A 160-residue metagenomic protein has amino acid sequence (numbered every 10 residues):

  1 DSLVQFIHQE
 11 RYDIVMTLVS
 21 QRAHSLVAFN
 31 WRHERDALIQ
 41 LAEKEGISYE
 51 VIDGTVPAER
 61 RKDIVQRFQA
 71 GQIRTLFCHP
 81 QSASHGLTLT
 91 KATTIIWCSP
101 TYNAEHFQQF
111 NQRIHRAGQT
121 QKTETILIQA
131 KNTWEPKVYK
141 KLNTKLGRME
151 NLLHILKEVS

Functional and structural regions predicted by a protein language model:
D1-L76, Q81-L87, L153-S160: Conserved Helicase C-terminal RecA-like lobe
N30, G54, P100, I128-A130: Cofactor-binding loop segments of dinucleotide-utilizing enzymes, especially the Rossmann-like FAD- and NAD(P)+-binding
L38-Q40, L87-K91, Q108-Q109, Y139-K140: Short amphipathic alpha-helical segments
A70-I73, K91-A92, T120: Active-site acidic short loop of glycosyltransferases
L76, I95-I96, I114: Short, well-ordered beta-strand core segments
S82, T101-Y102: Flexible, active-site-proximal loop/turn residues at the rims of small-molecule/cofactor binding pockets and catalytic
L87-P100, E124-L127: A short beta-strand element within the Helicase C-terminal
Y102-S160: A conserved SF2-helicase RecA2
